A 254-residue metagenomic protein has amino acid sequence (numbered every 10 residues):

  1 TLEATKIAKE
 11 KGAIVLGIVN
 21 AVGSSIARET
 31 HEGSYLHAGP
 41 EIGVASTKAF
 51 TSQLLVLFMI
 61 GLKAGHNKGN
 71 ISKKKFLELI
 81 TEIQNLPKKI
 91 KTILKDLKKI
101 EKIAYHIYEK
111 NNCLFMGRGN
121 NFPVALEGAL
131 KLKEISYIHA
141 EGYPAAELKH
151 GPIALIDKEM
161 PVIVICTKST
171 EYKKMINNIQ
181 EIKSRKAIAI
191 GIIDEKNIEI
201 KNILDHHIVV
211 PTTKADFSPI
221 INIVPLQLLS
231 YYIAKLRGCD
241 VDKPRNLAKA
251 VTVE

Functional and structural regions predicted by a protein language model:
T1-E254: A SIS-like phosphosugar-recognition module
